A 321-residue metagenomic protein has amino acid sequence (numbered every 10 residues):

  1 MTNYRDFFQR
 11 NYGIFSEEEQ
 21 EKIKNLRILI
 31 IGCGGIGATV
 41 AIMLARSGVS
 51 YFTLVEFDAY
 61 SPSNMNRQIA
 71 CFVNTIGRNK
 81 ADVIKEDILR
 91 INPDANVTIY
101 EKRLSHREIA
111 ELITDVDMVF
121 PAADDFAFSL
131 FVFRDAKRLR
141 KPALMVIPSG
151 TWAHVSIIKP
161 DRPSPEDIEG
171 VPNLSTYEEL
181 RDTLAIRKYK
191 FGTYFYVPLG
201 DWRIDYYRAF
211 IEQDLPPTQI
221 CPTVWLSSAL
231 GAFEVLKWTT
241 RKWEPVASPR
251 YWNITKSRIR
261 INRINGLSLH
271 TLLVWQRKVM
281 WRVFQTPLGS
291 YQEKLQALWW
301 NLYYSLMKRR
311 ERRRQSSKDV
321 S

Functional and structural regions predicted by a protein language model:
M1-I14, K237-S321: Phosphate-binding loop/pocket of nucleotide- and phosphate-handling active sites
T2-I30, P217: A short, basic/flexible loop-to-alpha-helix module at the beginning of a structural domain
I36: Hydrophobic/small residue at the entry helix of a nucleotide-binding pocket
V49, L54-N92: Glycine-rich phosphate-binding loop and adjoining beta1-alpha1-beta2 segment of Rossmann-like nucleotide-binding folds
L112-T114: A short, aliphatic-rich alpha-helical micro-motif
M118-K159: ADP-ribose/adenylate-binding Rossmann-like module
P160-R162, L226-W243: Oxidoreductase and adenylate-handling cofactor-binding alpha/beta cores
I168-L226: A conserved mid-domain beta-alpha-beta active-site/ligand-binding segment of alpha/beta enzyme cores
